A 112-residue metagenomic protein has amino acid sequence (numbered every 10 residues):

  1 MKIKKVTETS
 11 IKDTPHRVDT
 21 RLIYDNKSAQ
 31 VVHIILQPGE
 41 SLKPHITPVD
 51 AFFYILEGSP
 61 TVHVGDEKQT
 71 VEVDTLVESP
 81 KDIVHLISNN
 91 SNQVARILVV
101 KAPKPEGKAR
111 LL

Functional and structural regions predicted by a protein language model:
M1-S28, V77, K108-L112: A short, N-terminal "cap"/entry segment at the start of jelly-roll beta-barrel domains of the cupin/DSBH fold
K27, P38, P48, E67 (+2 more regions): A generic "binding-loop/recognition-motif" signal
V32-T47: Conserved short histidine dyad/triad with adjacent acidic residue
S41-L42, T61, V77, K81-I87: Histidine-centered metal-chelating micro-motifs
V49-P60, G65: Glycine- and acidic-residue-biased ligand/ion/polar-headgroup-sensing regions
D66-K81: Short acidic-glycine-tyrosine-enriched beta hairpin
K81-E106: Ligand-binding loop in jelly-roll beta-barrel domains
